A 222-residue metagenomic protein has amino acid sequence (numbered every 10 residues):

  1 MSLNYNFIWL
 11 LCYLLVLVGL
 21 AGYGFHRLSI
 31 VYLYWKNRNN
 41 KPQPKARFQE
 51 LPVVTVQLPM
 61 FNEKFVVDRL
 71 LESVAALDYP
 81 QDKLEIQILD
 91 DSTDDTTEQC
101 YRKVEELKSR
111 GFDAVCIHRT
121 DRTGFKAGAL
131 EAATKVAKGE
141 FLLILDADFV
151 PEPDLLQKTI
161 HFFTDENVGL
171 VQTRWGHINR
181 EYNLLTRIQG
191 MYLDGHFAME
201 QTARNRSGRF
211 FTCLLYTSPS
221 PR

Functional and structural regions predicted by a protein language model:
M1-E50, Q201: N-terminal membrane-anchoring/stem segments of glycan-assembly enzymes
I30-D82: N-terminal signal-anchor transmembrane helix
A75-I117: Acidic donor-binding segment of Leloir-type glycosyltransferases
T120-V136: Glycine-rich, basic loop-to-helix element that forms the pyrophosphate-binding segment of sugar-nucleotide handling
L142: Short aromatic/hydrophobic "clamp" motif used to bind/position activated sugar donors
D146-V150: The conserved acidic donor/metal-binding loop of glycosyltransferases
D154-L185: Conserved donor NDP-sugar-binding/catalytic core segment of glycosyltransferases
Y216-R222: Conserved small/polar residues in nucleotide/adenosyl-binding loops
